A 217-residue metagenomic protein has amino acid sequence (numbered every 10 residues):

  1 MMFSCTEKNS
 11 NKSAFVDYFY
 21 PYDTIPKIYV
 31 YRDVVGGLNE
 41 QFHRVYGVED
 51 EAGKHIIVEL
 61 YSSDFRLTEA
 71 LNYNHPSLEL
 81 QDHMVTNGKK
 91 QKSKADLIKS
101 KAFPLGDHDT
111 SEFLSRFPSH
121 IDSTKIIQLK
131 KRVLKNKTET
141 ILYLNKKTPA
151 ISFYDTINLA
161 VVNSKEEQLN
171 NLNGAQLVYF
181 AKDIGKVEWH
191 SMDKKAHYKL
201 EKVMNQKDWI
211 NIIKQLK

Functional and structural regions predicted by a protein language model:
M2-S4: C-terminal motif of bacterial Sec signal peptides marking the signal peptidase cleavage site
K8-K217: Conserved functional acidic sites
